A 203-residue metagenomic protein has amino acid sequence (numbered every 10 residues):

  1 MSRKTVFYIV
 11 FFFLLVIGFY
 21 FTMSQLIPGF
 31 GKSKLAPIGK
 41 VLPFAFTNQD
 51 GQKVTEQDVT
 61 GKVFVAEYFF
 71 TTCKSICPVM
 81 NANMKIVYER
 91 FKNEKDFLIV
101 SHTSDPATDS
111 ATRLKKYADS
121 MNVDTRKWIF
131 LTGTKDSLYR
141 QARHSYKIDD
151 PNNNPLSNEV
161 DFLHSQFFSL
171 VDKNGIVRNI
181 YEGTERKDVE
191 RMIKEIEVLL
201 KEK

Functional and structural regions predicted by a protein language model:
M1-P43, E202-K203: N-terminal targeting signals for export/organelle localization
V41-L42, F64, S165-F167: Short loop/turn microsegments at loop-to-beta-strand junctions
F44-V63, F91: A short beta-strand-turn-helix
E56-M84, V100: Short active-site neighborhood of thiol/selenol oxidoreductases, capturing the structured segment around
D96-D109, R126-L138: Thiol-based oxidoreductase modules, predominantly thioredoxin-like and allied folds used for disulfide exchange
K115-S165: Short, internal strand/loop/helix patches that form the active-site neighborhood or redox-interaction surface
N154-K203: Thiol-/selenol-based redox modules, centered on thioredoxin-like and closely related oxidoreductase domains
